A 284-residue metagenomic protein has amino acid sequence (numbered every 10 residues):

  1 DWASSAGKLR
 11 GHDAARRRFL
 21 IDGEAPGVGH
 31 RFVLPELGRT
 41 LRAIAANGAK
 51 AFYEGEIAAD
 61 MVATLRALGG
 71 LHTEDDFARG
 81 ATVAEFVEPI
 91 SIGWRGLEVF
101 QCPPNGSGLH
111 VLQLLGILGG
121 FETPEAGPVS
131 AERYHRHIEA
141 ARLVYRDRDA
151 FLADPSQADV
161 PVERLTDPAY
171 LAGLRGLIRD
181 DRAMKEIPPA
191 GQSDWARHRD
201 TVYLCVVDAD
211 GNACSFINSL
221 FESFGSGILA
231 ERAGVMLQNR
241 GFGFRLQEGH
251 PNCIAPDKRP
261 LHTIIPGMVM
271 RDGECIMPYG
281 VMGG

Functional and structural regions predicted by a protein language model:
D1-G48, F52-E54, A58-G106, T166 (+2 more regions): Noncatalytic scaffold domains of N-terminal-nucleophile
D22, W94-R95, D208-D210, M270-E274: Short acidic-glycine loop/turn motifs at beta-strand connectors
P35-G69, P188-L229, G234: Feature captures eukaryotic membrane-trafficking machinery centered on endolysosomal pathways and lysosome-related
L71-E74, N212-M277: Active-site rim segments in enzyme catalytic domains, especially the processed small/beta chain of N-terminal
F86, H198-T201, H262-I264: Short, small/polar residue-rich loop motifs at catalytic or cofactor-binding pockets
Q101-L109, Q192, V269, E274-G284: Extended C-terminal regions of large enzymes
G120-L220, R232-A233, R240: Internal maturation/activation junctions in enzymes
